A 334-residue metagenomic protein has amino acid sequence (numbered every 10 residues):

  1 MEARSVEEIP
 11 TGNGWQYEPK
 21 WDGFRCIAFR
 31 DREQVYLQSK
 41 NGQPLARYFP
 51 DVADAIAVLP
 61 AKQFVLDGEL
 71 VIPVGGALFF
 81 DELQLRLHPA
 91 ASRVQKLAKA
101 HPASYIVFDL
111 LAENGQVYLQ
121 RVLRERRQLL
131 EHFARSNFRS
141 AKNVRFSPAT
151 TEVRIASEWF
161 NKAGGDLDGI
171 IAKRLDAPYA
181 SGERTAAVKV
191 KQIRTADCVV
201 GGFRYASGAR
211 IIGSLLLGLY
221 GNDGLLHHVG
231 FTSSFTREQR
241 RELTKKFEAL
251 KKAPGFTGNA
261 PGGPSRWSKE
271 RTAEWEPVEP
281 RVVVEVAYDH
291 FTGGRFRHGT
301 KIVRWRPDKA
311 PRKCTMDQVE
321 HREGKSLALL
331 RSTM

Functional and structural regions predicted by a protein language model:
M1-M334: Catalytic cores of nucleic-acid ligases and guanylyltransferases
